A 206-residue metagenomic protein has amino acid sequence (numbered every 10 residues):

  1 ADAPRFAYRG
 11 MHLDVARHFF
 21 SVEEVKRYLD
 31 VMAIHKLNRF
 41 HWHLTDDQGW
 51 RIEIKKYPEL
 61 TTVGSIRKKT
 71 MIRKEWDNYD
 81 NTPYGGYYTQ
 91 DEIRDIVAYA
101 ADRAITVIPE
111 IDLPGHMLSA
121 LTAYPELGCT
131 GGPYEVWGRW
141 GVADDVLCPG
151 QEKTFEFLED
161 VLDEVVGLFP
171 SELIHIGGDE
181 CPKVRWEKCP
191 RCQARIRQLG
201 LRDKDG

Functional and structural regions predicted by a protein language model:
A1-H175, C189, I196: Feature activates predominantly on carbohydrate-active enzymes
L113-G115, D179-V184: Short, internal active-site loops enriched in acidic
C189-R191, R197-G206: C-terminal active-site-proximal or functional interface alpha/beta core segments in diverse enzymes
